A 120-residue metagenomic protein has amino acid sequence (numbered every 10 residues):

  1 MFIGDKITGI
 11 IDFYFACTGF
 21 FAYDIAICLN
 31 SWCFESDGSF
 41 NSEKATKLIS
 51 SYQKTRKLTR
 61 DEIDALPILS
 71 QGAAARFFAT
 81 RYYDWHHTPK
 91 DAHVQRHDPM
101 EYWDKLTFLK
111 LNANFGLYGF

Functional and structural regions predicted by a protein language model:
M1-Y23, F120: Active-site acidic catalytic loop and adjacent metal/ATP-binding pocket of ATP-dependent phosphoryl transfer enzymes
F2-G4, G19, W32, E43-K47 (+2 more regions): ATP-dependent phospho-/nucleotidyl transfer catalytic cores
F15-Y23, L29, P99-W103: Gly/Ser/Thr-rich active-site loops/lids in small-molecule metabolic enzymes that frequently grip phosphoryl groups
C17, S70-Q71: Secondary-structure capping and boundary motifs in well-ordered enzyme cores
A22-K57, G72-T88: Active-site activation/catalytic loop segments of kinase-like enzymes and analogous catalytic loops in related
R60-S70: All-alpha amphipathic helical-bundle segments outside canonical DNA-binding/catalytic cores that form hydrophobic
F77-F120: ATP/Mg2+ or Mg2+-diphosphate-binding catalytic cores that bind nucleotide phosphates or diphosphates via glycine-rich
